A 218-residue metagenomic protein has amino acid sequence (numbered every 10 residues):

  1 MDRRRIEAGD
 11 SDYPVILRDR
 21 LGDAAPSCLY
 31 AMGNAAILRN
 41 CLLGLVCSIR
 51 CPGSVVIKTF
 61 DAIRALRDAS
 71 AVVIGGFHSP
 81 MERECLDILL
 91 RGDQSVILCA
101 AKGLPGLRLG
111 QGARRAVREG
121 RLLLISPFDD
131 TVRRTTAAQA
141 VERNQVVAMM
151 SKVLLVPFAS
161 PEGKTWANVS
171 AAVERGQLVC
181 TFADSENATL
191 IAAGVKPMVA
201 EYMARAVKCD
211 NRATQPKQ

Functional and structural regions predicted by a protein language model:
R3-Q218: Glycine-biased, small-residue-rich flexible motifs in mid-sequence functional cores and linkers
